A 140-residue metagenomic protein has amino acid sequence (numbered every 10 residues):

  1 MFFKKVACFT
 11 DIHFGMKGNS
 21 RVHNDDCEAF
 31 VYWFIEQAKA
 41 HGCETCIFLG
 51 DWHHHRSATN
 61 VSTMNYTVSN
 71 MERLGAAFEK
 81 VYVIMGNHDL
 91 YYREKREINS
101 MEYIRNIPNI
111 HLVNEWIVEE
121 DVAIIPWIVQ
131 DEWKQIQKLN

Functional and structural regions predicted by a protein language model:
F2-K5, G18-I117: Core catalytic region of metal-dependent phosphoesterases/phosphodiesterases, especially metallo-beta-lactamase-like
K4-M16, E120-V129: Active-site-proximal beta-strand elements of phosphoester/diester hydrolases
H41-T45, E120-N140: His/acidic metal-ligating clusters that form di-metal
